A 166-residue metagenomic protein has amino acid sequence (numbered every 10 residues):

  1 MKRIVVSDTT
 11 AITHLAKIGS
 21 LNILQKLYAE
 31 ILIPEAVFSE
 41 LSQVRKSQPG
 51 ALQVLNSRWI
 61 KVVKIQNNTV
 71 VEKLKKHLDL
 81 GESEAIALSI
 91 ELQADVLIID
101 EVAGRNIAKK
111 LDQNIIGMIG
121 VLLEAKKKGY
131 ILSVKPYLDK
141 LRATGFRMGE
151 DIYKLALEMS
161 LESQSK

Functional and structural regions predicted by a protein language model:
R3-V96, V102-R105, L111-N114, L123 (+4 more regions): Active-site-proximal, substrate-binding regions of enzyme catalytic domains and RNA-binding/basic surfaces
N114-G117, I131-S133: Short acidic alpha-helix initiation/capping motifs at coil-to-helix transition points, especially at protein N-termini
I119-V121: Short alpha-helices
K127-K166: Long, charged alpha-helical interface segments
